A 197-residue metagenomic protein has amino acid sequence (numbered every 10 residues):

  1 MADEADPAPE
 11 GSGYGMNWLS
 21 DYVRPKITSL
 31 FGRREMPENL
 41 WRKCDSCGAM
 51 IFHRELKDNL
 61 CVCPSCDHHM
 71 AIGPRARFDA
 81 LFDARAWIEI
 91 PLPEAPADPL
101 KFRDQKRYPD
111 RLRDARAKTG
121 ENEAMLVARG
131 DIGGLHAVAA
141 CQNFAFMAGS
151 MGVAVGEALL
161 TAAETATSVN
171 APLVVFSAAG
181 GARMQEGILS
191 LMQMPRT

Functional and structural regions predicted by a protein language model:
A2-T197: Terminal-region recognition feature
